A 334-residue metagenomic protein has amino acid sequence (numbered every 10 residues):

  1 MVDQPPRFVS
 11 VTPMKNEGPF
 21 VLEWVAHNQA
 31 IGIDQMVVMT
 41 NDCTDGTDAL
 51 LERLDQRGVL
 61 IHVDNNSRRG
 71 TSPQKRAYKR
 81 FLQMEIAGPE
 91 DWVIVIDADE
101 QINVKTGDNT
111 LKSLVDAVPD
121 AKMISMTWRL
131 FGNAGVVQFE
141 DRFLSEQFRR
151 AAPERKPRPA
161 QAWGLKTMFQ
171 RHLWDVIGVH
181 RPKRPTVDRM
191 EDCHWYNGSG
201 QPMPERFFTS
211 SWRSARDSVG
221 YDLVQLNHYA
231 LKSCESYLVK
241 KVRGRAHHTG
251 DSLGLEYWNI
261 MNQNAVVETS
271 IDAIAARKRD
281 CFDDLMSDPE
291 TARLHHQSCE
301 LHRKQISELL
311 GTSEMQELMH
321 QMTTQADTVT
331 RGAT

Functional and structural regions predicted by a protein language model:
M1-A26: N-proximal low-complexity "stem/linker" segments adjacent to membrane-targeting elements
T12, M39-T47: Ser/Thr-glycine-rich phosphate-binding loops at phosphate-binding pockets of nucleotides, nucleotide cofactors
A26-Q35: Short, acidic, metal-binding catalytic loop of nucleotide-sugar glycosyltransferases
D34, D91, K122: Short acidic/polar active-site loop segments enriched in Thr and Asp
D34-D42, H62-N66: Short beta-strand/loop segment that forms part of the nucleotide-sugar
G46-V93, T106: Active-site-proximal specificity loops/subdomain of glycosyltransferases
R76, V104-T324: Catalytic-site signature of metal-activated, phosphate-bearing donor transferases, centered on the GT-A/GT-A-like
D99-I102: Acidic metal-phosphate-binding loop of nucleotide-sugar-dependent transferases
